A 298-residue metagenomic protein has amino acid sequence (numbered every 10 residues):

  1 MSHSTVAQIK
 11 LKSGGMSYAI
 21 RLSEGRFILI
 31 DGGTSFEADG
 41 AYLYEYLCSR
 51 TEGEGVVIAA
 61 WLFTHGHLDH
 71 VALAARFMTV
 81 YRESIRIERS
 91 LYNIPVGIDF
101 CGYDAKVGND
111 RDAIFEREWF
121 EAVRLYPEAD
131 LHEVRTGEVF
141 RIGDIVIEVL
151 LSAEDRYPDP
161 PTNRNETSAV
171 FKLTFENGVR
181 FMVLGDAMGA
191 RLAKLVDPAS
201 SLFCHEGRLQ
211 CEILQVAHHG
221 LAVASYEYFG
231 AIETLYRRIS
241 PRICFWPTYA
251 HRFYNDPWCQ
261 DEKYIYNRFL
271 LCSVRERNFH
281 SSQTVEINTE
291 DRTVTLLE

Functional and structural regions predicted by a protein language model:
M1-V56, P127-I213, V285-E298: Core dinuclear metal-dependent hydrolase active-site scaffold
G14, F36-E37, G66-A72, V96-F100 (+4 more regions): Active-site environment of divalent metal-dependent phosphoester hydrolases
E37-Y92, S201-A222, R237-C244: Active-site metal-binding motif and surrounding structural segment of the metallo-beta-lactamase
D39-L43, L73, R111, F115-W119 (+3 more regions): Stable alpha-helical elements in mature extracytoplasmic
F77-T79, I94-C101, E154-R156, V196-S200 (+1 more regions): Short regulatory "switch" loops immediately downstream of catalytic or recognition motifs within protein catalytic
S84-L91, P95-E148, D159-N165, S240-E298: Binuclear metal-ion centers of metallo-dependent hydrolases, dominated by the metallo-beta-lactamase
E166, D197-A199, E227-T234, D261: Charged helix-capping and loop-helix junction motifs
